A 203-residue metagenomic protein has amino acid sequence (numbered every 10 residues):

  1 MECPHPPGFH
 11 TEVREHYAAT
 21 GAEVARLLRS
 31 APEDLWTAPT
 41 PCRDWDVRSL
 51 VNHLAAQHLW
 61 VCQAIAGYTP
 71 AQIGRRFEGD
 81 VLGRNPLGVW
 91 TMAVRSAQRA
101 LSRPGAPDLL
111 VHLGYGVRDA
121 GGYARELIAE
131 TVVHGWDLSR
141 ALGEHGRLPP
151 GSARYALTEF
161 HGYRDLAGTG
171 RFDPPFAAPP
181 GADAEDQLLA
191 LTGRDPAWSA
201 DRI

Functional and structural regions predicted by a protein language model:
E2-E23, S30-R43, Q63-M92, S96-I203: Structured surface interface patches that mediate subunit assembly and partner/cofactor docking
L50: N-terminal cationic and glycine-rich segments that engage phosphates or anionic surfaces
H53-L54: Glycine-rich loop at the start of a catalytic domain that most often binds anionic cofactors/ligands
